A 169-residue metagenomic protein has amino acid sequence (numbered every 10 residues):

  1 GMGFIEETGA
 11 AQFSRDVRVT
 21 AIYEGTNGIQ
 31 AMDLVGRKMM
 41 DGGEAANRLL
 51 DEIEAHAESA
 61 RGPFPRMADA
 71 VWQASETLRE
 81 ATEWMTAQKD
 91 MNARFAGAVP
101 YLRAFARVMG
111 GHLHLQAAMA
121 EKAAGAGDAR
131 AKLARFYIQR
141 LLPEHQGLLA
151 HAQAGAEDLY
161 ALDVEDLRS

Functional and structural regions predicted by a protein language model:
G1-G36, L102-H112: Conserved phosphate/anionic-ligand binding catalytic regions in large, soluble enzymes, centered on
Y23, R48-L49: Short, charged/polar low-complexity linear motifs in solvent-exposed/disordered segments
V35, D41, L50-S169: C-terminal amphipathic alpha-helical interaction region
